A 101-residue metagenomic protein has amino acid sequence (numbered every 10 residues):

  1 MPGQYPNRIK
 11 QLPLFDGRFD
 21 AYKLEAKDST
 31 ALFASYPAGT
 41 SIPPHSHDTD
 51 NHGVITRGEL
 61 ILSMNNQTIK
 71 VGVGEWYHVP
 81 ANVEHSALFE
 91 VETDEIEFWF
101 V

Functional and structural regions predicted by a protein language model:
M1-F33: A short, N-terminal "cap"/entry segment at the start of jelly-roll beta-barrel domains of the cupin/DSBH fold
T30-H47: Conserved short histidine dyad/triad with adjacent acidic residue
T49-L60: Glycine- and acidic-residue-biased ligand/ion/polar-headgroup-sensing regions
T56-R57, G72-V73, V91: A cytosolic small-molecule/anion-sensing beta-strand core signal
N66-A81: Short acidic-glycine-tyrosine-enriched beta hairpin
A81-V101: Ligand-binding loop in jelly-roll beta-barrel domains
